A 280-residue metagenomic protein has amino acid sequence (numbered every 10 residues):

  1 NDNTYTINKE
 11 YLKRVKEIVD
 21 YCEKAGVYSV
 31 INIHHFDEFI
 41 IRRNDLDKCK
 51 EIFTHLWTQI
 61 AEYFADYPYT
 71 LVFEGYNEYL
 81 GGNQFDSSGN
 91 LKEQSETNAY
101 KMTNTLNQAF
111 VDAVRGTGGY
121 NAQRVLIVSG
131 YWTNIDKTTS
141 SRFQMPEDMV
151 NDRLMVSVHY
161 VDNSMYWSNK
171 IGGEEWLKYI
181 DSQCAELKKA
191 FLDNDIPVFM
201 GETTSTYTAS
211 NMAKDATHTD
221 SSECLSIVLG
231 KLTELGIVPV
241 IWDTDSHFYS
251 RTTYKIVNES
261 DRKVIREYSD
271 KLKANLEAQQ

Functional and structural regions predicted by a protein language model:
N1, E78, Y131, T244: Flexible loop residues that form catalytic and substrate-binding hotspots at small-molecule/glycan-binding clefts
N1-H35, F39-G75, M102-G118: An active-site-proximal structural segment forming one wall of the substrate-binding cleft that immediately precedes
S29-I31, V198, P239: Hydrophobic beta-strand scaffold residues
H34-D37, W132, V240-Y249: Short, solvent-exposed turn/loop segments enriched in Gly/Ser/Thr/Pro and often Arg
I40-R42, S210, S250-T252: Short Asp/Glu-rich motifs
T54-T58, E62-A65, Y69-T70, L80-I237 (+3 more regions): Extracellular glycoside hydrolase catalytic/binding regions
I241-K263: CBM-like carbohydrate-recognition segments
